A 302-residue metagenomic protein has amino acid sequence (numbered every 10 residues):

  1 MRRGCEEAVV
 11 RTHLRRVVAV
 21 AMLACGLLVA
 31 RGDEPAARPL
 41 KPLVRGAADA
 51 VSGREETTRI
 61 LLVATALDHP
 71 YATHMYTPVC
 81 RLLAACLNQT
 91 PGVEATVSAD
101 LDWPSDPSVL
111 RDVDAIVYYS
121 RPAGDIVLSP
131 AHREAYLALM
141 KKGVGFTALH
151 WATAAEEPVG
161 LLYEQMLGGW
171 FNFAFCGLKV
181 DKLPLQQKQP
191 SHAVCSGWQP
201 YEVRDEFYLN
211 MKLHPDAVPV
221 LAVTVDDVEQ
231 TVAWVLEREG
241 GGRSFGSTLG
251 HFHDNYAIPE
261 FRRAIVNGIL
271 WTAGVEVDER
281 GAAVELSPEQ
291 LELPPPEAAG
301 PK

Functional and structural regions predicted by a protein language model:
R3-V18: Bacterial N-terminal signal peptides that target proteins for export
V18-G26: Bacterial N-terminal signal peptides
D33-E55, L82-A85, Q89, D227-E229 (+1 more regions): Extracellular ligand-binding/catalytic regions of CAZymes and related secreted enzymes and adhesion modules
R38-G46, N88, E94-T96, G169-G242: Catalytic beta-strand/loop cores that center a nucleophilic Ser/Cys/Thr and support acyl-enzyme chemistry
T58: Nucleotide donor/acceptor-binding cores
L61-L62, D68-A155: Helical hinge/lid and interdomain linker segments adjacent to catalytic or ligand-binding clefts that mediate domain
D68-T73, I126, V228-T231, D254-I258: Short, solvent-exposed loop/turn elements at domain surfaces
P122-S196: A glycine-rich, often tryptophan-bearing local segment used as a flexible ligand/cofactor-contacting loop or short
